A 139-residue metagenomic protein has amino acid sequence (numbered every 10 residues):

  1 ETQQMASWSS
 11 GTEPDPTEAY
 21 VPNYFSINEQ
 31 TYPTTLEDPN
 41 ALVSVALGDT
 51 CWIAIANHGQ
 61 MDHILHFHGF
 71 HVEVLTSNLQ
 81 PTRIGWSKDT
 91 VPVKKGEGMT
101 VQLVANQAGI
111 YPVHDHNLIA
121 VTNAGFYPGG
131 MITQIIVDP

Functional and structural regions predicted by a protein language model:
E1-P139: Copper-binding active sites and cupredoxin-like electron-transfer domains, recognizing His/Cys-rich ligand loops
